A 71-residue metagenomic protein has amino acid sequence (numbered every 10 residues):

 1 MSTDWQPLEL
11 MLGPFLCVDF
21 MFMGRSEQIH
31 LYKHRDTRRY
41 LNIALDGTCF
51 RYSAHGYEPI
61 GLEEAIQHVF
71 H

Functional and structural regions predicted by a protein language model:
M1-G13, Y52-H71: Mixed-charge, Lys/Arg-enriched low-complexity segments
P14-E63: Acidic, low-complexity, intrinsically disordered interaction modules
